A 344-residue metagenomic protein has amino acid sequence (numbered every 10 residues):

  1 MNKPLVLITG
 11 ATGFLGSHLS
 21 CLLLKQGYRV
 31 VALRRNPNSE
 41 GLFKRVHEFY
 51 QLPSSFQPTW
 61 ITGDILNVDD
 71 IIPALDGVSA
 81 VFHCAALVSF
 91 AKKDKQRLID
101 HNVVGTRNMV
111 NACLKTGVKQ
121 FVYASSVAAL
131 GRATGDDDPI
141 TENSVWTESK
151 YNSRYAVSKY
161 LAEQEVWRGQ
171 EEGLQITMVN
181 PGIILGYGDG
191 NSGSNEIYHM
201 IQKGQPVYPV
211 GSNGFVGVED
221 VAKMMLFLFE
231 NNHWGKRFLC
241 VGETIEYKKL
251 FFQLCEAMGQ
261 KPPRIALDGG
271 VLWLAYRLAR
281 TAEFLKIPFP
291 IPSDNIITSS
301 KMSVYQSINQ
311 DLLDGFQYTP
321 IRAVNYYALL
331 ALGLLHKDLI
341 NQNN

Functional and structural regions predicted by a protein language model:
V6-Q26: N-terminal Rossmann NAD(P)H-binding glycine-rich loop of SDR-like oxidoreductase domains
R34-P53: Glycine-rich phosphate-binding loop and adjoining beta1-alpha1-beta2 segment of Rossmann-like nucleotide-binding folds
L52-H101: NAD(P)H-binding glycine-rich loop region in Rossmannoid oxidoreductase-like domains and their noncatalytic homologs
L66, R97-N108, V157-S158, V216: Glycine-rich NAD(P)-binding loop of the Rossmann-fold in SDR/ketoreductase-type enzymes
V104-R154: Conserved Rossmann-fold NAD(P)-dependent oxidoreductase catalytic core, especially the SDR/UDP-sugar
S125-S126, E163-Y187: Conserved beta-loop-beta element that borders a ligand/cofactor-binding pocket
L161, S192-G193, P209-E230, K236: Substrate-positioning beta->alpha
M224-F289, Y318-N344: Mid/C-terminal beta-alpha module of Rossmann-like enzyme folds, strongest in SDR-family dehydrogenases/epimerases
